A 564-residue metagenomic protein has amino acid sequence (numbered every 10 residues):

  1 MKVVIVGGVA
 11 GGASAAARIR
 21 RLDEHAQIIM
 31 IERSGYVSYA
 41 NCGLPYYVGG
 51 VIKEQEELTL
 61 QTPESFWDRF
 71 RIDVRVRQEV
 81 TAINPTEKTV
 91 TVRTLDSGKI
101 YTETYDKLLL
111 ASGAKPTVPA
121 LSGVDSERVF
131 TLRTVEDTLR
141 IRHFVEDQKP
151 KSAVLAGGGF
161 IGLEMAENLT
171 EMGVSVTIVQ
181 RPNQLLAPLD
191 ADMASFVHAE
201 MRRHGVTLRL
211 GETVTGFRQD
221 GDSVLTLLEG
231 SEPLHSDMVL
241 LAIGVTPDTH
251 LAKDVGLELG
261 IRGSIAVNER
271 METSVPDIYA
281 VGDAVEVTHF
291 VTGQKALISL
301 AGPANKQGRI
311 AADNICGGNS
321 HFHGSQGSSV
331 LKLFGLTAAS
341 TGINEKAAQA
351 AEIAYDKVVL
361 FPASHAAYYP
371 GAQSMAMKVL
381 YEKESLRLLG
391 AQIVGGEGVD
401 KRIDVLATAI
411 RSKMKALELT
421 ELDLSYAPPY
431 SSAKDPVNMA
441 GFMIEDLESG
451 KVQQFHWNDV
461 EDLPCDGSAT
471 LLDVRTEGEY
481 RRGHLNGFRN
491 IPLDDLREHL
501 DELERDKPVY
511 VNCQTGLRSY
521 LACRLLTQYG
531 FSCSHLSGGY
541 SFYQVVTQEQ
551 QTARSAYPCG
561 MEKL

Functional and structural regions predicted by a protein language model:
M1, A284-G396, P428-S432, P436-D462 (+1 more regions): Mid-to-C-terminal Rossmann-like scaffold of FAD/NAD(P)H-dependent oxidoreductases
M1-R77, A166-L189, S328, K401 (+2 more regions): Beta1-alpha1 glycine-rich phosphate/pyrophosphate-binding loop at the start of Rossmann-like nucleotide-binding domains
V6, E103-G113, A156, L234-G244 (+2 more regions): Short hydrophobic core segments
H25-Q27, R69, R75-D96, E103 (+2 more regions): A Rossmann-like FAD-binding core segment of flavoenzymes
T59, S152, F160-R218, I298-A304 (+3 more regions): Rossmann-like dinucleotide-binding cores of NAD(P)H-dependent redox enzymes
L110-M172, T207, V267-E269, R489-L493 (+1 more regions): Glycine-rich dinucleotide-binding loop and its adjacent helix/turn
D125-K149, P233-I310, V405, A409: FAD-site-proximal beta/loop scaffold in flavoenzymes
L417-P428, S432-A469, E477-Y510, Q514-L564: Rhodanese-like catalytic fold shared by cysteine-dependent sulfurtransferases and DSP/PTP-type phosphatases
